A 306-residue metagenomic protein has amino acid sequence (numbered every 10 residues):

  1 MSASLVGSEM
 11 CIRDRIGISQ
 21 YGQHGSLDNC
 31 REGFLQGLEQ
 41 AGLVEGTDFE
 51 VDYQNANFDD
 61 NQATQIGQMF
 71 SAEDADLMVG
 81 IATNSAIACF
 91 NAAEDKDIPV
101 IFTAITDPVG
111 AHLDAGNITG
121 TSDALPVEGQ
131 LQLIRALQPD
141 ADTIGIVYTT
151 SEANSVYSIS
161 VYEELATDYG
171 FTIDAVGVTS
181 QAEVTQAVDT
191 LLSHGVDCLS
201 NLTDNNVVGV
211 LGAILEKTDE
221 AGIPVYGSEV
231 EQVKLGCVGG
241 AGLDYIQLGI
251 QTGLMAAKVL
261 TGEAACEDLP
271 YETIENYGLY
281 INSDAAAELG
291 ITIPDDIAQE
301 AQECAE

Functional and structural regions predicted by a protein language model:
M1-I12: Single conserved hydrophobic/aromatic residue that forms the stacking wall/gate of nucleotide- or nucleobase-binding
R15-A41, D52-N61, S151-S155, N205-N206 (+1 more regions): Extracytoplasmic "Venus flytrap"
G17-S19, F70-T83, I101, I144-I146 (+2 more regions): Periplasmic-binding protein-like
F34, D123-Y169, L269-A285: An alpha-beta-alpha
F58-L77, N91, T185-V196: Short, well-structured alpha-helical segments in soluble
A88, A92-E128, G227-G239: Flexible loop/hinge segments that line or gate small-molecule binding clefts
D107-L113, T119-T143, L243-A264: Hydrophobic alpha-helical segments within soluble ligand-binding/sensing domains
K258-E306: Hinge/cleft segment of the Venus flytrap/periplasmic-binding protein
